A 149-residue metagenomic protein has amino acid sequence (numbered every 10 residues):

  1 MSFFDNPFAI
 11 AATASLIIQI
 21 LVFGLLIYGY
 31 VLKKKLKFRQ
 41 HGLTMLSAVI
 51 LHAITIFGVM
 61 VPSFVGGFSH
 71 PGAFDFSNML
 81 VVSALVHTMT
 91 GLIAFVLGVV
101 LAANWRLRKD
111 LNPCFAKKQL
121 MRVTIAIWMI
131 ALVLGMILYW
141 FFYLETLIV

Functional and structural regions predicted by a protein language model:
M1-V149: Alpha-helical membrane insertion/targeting regions
